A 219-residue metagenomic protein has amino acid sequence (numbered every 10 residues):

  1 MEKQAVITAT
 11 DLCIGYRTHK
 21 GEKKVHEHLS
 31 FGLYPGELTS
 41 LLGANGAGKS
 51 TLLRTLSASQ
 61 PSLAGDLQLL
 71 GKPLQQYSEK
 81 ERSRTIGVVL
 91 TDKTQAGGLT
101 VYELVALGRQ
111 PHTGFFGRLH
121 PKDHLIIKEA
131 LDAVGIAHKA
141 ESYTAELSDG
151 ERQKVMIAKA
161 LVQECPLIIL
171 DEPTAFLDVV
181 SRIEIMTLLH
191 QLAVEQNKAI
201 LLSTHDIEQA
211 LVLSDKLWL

Functional and structural regions predicted by a protein language model:
I7, H26-H28: Conserved structural motif at the start of ABC-family nucleotide-binding domains
L42-A44: The feature captures the beta-strand-to-loop junction immediately N-terminal to the Walker
S57: Helix-to-loop junction immediately C-terminal to a conserved catalytic motif
G65-P73, R82: Conserved ABC transporter NBD signature motif
A106, P121-K139, E164: Conserved ABC ATPase "signature" region
Y143-L147: Conserved ABC ATPase signature
I168-D171: Catalytic Walker B motif of ABC-type/P-loop ATPase nucleotide-binding domains
